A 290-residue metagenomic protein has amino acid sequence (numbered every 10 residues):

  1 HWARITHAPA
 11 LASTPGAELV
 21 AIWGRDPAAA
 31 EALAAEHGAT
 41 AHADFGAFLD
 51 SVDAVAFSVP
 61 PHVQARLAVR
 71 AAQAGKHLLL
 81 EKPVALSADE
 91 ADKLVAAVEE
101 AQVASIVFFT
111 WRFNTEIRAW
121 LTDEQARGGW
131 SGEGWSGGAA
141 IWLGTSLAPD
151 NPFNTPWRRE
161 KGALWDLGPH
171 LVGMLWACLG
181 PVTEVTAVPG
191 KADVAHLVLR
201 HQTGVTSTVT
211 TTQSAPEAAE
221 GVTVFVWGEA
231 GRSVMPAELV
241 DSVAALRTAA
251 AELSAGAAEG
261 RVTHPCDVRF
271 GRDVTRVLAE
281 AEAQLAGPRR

Functional and structural regions predicted by a protein language model:
H1-E36, A126: N-terminal Rossmann-like dinucleotide-binding module
V20, D53, S136: Conserved acidic residues
A34, A54-F57, Q202, L253-R290: C-terminal helix-rich "cap/oligomerization" subdomain common to oxidoreductases
H37-V95: Beta-loop-alpha module in the N-terminal Rossmann-like domain of NAD(P)-dependent dehydrogenases, especially those
A39, A74-K76, A101-A104, G204-V205: A short helix->loop->beta-strand "cap" motif at the edges of active sites that frequently abuts
D92-W111, G134-G138: Rossmann-fold dehydrogenase core element
W111-V185: Predominantly a Rossmann-like dinucleotide-binding segment in NAD(P)-dependent oxidoreductases
P169-A237, A250-A257, R261: Contiguous beta-strand/loop segments that form the cofactor/metal-binding neighborhood of enzyme cores
